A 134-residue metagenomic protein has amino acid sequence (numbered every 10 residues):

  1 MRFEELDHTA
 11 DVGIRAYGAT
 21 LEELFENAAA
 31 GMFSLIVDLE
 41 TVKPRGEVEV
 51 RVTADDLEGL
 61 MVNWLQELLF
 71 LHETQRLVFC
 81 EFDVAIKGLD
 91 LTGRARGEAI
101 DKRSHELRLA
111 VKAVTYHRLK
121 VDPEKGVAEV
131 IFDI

Functional and structural regions predicted by a protein language model:
M1-I134: N-terminal intrinsically disordered, cationic/polar leader segments that include organellar targeting peptides
